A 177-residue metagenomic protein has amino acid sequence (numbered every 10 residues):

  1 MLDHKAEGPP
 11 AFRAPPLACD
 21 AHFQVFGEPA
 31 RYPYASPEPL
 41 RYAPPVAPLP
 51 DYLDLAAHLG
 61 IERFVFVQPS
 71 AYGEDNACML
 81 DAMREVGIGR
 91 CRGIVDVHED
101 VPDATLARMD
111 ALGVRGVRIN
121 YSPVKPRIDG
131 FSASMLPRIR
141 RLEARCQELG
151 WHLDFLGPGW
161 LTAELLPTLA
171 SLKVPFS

Functional and structural regions predicted by a protein language model:
L2-L149: Mid-domain alpha/beta scaffold segments of enzyme catalytic cores
S132-S177: Catalytic pocket-lining loop regions of alpha/beta-barrel enzymes, especially the amidohydrolase/enolase/GH5 lineages
